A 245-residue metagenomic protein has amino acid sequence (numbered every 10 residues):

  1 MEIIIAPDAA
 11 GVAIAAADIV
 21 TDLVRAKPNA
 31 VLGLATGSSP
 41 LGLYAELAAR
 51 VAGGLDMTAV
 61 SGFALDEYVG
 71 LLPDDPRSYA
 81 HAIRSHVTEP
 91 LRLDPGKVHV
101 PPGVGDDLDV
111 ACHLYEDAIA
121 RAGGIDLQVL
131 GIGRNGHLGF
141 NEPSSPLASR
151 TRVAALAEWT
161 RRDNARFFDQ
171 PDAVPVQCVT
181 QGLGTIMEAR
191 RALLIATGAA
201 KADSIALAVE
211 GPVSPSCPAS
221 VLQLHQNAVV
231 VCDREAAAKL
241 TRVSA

Functional and structural regions predicted by a protein language model:
M1-L32, A245: N-terminal glycine-/serine-/threonine-rich phosphate-binding loop
A26-V51: Glycine-rich N-terminal segment of FAD-binding domains in flavoprotein oxidoreductases, spanning the beta-loop-helix
L34-S39, L130-R134, T197: Glycine-rich beta-strand-to-loop/alpha-helix junction loops that act as flexible
E46-D56, H81, P143-V153: A glycine- and small-aliphatic-rich helix-loop capping segment at beta-alpha/alpha-beta transitions that lines
D56-V129: Ligand-binding beta-strand-loop-alpha-helix segment within the catalytic cores of soluble metabolic enzymes
V110-C112, G139-S145, S149-T151, S204-A208 (+1 more regions): A short secondary-structure junction signal
N135, G139-L183: Class I SAM-dependent methyltransferase SAM-binding "motif I" and its flanking Rossmann-like core
Q181-G184, E188-A245: ATP/nucleoside-binding phosphotransfer catalytic cores, i.e., glycine-rich phosphate-binding loops
